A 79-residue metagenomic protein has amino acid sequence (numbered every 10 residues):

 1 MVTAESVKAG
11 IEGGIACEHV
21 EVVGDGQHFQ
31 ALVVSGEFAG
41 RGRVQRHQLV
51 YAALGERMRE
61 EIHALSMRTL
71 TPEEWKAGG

Functional and structural regions predicted by a protein language model:
M1-Q27: N-terminal first-folded block
V23, L32-V34, R68-L70: Solvent-exposed beta-strand sheet faces enriched in polar/charged residues
V23-D25, R43, R59: A generic structural micro-feature
Q27, G36-F38, P72: Residue-level signature for short turns and capping positions that connect secondary-structure elements
Q27-F29, L65: Change "...and in nucleic-acid phosphodiester-cleaving endonucleases..." to "...and in nucleic-acid processing enzymes
L32-H47: A short interface-forming secondary-structure element
H47, Y51-G79: C-terminal structural segments of small proteins and small subunits
